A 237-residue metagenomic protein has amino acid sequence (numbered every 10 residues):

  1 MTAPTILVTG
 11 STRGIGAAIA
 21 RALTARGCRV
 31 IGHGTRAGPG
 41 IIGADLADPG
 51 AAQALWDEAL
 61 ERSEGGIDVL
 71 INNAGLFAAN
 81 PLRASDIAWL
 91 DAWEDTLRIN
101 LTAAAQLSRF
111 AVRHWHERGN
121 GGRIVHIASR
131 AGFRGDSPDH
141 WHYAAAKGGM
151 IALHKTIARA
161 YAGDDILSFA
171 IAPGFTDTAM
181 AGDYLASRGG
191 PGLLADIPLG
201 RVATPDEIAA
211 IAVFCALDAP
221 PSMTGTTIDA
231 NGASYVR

Functional and structural regions predicted by a protein language model:
T12-R13: Conserved glycine-rich cofactor-binding loop
F77, L199, V213, T224-R237: Short C-terminal tail/terminal secondary-structure segment of NAD(P)H-dependent dehydrogenase/reductase domains
P81-L97, L193: Substrate-binding pocket helix/loop in short-chain dehydrogenase/reductase
S108-R109, K155: A short, exposed helix-loop element centered on a Lys and neighboring polar residues
H116, V125-G149, H154-G163: Catalytic loop of short-chain dehydrogenase/reductase
A162-L167, M223-G225: Short, small/polar-rich loop/turn modules that mediate ligand/substrate recognition or access, typified
G163, F175-I197, E207: A glycine/serine/threonine-rich, flexible loop-to-helix segment that serves as the NAD(P) cofactor-binding "lid"
